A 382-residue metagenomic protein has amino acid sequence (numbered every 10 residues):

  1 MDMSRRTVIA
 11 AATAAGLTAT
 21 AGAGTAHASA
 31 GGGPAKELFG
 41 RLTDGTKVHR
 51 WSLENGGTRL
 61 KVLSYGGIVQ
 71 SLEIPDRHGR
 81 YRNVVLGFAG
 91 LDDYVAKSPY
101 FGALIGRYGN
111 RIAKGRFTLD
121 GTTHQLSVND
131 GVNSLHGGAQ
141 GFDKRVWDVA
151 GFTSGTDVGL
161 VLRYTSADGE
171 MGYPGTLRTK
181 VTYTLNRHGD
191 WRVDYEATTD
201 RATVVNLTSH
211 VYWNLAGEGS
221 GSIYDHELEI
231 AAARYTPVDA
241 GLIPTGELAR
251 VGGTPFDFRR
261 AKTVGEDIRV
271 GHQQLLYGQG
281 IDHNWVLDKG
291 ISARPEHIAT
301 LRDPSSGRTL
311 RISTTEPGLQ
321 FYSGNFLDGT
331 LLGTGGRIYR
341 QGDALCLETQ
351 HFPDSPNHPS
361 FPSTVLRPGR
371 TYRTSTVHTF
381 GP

Functional and structural regions predicted by a protein language model:
M1-A15: N-terminal secretory signal peptides and thylakoid transit peptides that target proteins across membranes
D2-M3, S29-P382: An exposed, glycine/acidic-rich loop-and-rim segment of catalytic or binding clefts
T20-G32: C-terminal region of N-terminal signal peptides and the immediate post-cleavage residues of exported proteins
